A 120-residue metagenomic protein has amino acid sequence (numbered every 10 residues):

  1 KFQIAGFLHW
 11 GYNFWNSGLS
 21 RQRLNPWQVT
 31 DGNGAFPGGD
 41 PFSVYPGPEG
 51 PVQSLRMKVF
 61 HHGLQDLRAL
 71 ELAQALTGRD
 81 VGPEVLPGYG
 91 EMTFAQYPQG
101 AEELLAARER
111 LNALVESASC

Functional and structural regions predicted by a protein language model:
K1-L19: Catalytic-core regions of glycoside hydrolase
I4-A5, R21-C120: Catalytic domains of carbohydrate-active enzymes that cleave complex glycans
